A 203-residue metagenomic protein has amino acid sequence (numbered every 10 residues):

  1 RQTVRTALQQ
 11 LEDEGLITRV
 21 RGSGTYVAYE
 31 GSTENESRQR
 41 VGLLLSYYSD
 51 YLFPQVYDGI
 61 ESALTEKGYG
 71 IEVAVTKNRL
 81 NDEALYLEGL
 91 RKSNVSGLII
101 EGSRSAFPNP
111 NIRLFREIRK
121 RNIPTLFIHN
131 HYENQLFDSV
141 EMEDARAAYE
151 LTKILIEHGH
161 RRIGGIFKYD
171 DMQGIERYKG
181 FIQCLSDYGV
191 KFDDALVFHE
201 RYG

Functional and structural regions predicted by a protein language model:
R1-N35: N-terminal helix-turn-helix DNA-binding module of bacterial transcription factors
T6, E14, S62-G70, L85-S96 (+1 more regions): Bacterial carbohydrate/catabolite-sensing allosteric modules
G31, N35-S49, R162-K168: Short beta-strand segments enriched in small/hydrophobic residues
G31-R38, E101-L114, E200-G203: Short, flexible, glycine-rich and Lys/Arg-enriched loop motifs at helix boundaries that contact anionic partners
L44, A74, E101, I128 (+1 more regions): Short hydrophobic segments within beta-strands
L45-S62: N-terminal winged-helix
Y47-D50, K77-N78, S103-F107, K168-M172: Short histidine/acidic/glycine/proline-rich micro-motifs that form metal- and phosphate-coordinating active-site loops
N81-D82: Conserved ATP-dependent adenylate/AMP-binding module captured primarily in the ANL superfamily
